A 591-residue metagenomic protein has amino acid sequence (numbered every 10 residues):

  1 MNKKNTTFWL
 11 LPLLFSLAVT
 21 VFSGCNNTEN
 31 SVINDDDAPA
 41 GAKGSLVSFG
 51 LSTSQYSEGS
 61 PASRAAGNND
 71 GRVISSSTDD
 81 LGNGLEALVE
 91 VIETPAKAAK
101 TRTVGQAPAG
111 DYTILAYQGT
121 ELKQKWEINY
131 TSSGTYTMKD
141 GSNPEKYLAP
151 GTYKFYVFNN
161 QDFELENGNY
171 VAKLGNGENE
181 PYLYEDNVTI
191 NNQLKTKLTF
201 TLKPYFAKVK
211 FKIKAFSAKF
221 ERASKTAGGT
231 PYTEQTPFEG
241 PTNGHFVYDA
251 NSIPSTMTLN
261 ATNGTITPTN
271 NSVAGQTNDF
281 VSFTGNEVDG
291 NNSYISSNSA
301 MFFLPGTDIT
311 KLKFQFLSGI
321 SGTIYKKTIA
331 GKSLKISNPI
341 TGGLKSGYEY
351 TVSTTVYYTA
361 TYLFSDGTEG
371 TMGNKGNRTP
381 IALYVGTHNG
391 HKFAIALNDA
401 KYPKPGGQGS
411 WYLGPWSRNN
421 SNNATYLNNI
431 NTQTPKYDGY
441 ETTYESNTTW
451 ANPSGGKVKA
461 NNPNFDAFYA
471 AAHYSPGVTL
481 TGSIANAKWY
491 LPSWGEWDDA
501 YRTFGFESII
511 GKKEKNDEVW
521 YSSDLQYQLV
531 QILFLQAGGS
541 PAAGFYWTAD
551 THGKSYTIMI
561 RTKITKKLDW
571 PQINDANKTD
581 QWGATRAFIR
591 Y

Functional and structural regions predicted by a protein language model:
N2-N5, F15, V21-Y362, I381 (+2 more regions): Sec-type signal peptide cleavage vicinity
A107, L148, L202-P204, G386-N389 (+4 more regions): Extracellular/periplasmic catalytic domains that process cell-envelope and extracellular macromolecules
Y156-F158, K210-K212, A394-A396, K488-Y490 (+2 more regions): Residues within well-ordered beta-strands of beta-sheet-rich folds
E287-N291, N338-P339, K566-K578: Active-site rim elements
G342-P405: GGW-centered surface loops in extracellular recognition modules
T387-Y490, W494-E507: Short aromatic-cysteine micro-motif
A467-K488, W494-T565, R590: An exposed tryptophan-centered "aromatic clamp" motif
W547, P571-Y591: Short, structured beta-strand segments at or near domain termini in extracellular proteins/domains
